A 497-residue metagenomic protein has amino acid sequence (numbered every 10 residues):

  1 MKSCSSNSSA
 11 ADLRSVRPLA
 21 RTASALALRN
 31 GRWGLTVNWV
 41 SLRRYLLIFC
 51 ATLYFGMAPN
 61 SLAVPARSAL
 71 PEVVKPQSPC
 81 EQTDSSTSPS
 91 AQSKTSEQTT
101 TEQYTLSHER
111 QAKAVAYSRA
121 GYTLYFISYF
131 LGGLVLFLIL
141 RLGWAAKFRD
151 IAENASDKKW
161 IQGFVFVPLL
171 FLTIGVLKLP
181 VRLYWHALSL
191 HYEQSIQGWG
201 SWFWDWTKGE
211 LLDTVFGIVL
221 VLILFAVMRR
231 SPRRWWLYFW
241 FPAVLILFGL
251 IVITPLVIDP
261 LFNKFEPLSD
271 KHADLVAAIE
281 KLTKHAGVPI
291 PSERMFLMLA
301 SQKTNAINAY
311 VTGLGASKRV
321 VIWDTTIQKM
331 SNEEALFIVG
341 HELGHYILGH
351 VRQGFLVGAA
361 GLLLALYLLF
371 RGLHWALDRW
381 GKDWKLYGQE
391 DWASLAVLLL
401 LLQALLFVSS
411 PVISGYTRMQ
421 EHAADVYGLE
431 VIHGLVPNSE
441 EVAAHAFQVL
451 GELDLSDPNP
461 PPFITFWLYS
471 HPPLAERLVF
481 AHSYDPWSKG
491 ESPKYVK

Functional and structural regions predicted by a protein language model:
S5-S6, A11, S15-T22: Short linear segments in intrinsically disordered or otherwise low-structure-confidence regions
A11, R32-L35, S68: Compositionally biased, low-complexity intrinsically disordered regions
Y45-A58: Bacterial N-terminal signal peptides
N60-L62: Sec/Tat signal peptide C-region and signal peptidase I cleavage site
V64, E72-V74, P79-R141, A146-E390 (+1 more regions): Polar-ligand-bearing catalytic/cofactor-coordination segments of membrane-embedded or membrane-tethered inner-membrane
Q389-L399: N-terminal signal-anchor/signal peptide hydrophobic helix marking the start of the first transmembrane segment
